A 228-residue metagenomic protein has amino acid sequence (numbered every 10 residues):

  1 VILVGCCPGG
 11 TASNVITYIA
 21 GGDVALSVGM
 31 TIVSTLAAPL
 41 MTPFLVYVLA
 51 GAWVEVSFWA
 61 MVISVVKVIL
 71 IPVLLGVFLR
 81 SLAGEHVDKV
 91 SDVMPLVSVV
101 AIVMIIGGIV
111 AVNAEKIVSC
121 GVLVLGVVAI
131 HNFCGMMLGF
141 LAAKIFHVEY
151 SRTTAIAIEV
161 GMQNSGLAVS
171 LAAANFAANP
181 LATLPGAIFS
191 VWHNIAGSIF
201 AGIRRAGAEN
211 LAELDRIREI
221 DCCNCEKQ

Functional and structural regions predicted by a protein language model:
V1-Q228: Alpha-helical transmembrane segments of multi-pass small-molecule/ion transporters
